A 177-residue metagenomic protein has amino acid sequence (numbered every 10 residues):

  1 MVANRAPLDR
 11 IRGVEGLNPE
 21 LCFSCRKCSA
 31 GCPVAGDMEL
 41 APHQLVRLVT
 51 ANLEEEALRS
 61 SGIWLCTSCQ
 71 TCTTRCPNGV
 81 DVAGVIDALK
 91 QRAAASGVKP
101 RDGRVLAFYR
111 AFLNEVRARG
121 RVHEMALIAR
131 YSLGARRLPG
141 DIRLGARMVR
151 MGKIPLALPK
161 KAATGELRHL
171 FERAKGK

Functional and structural regions predicted by a protein language model:
M1-L21, K27-R47, E54, A83-K177: Non-ligating segments of multi-cofactor redox enzymes
C22-C28, C32, C66-C72, C76: Short cysteine clusters
P33, R59-S60, P77, R104: Short loop/turn and capping residues at structural boundaries
R47, W64-T67: Contiguous, well-ordered alpha-helical segments that form the cores/surfaces of helical PPI scaffolds
E54-I63: Short linker/helix segments within small regulatory modules
